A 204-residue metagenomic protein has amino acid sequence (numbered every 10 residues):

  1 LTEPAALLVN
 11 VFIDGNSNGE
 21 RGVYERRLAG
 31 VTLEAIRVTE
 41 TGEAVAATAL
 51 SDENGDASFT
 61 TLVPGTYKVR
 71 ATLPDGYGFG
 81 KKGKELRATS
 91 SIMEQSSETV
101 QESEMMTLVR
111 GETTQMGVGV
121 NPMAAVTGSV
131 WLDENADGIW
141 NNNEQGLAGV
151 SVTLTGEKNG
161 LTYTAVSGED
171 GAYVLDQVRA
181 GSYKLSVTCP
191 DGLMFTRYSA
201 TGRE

Functional and structural regions predicted by a protein language model:
L1-R21, E112-W140, S151: A short, Gly/Thr-enriched small/hydrophobic beta-strand-prone motif that recurs across taxa
D14-S17, T39-E40, L73-G78, D133-A136 (+1 more regions): Acidic glycine-/aspartate-rich tracts in secreted/extracellular proteins
G15-G22, T39-S58, E134-W140, G146 (+2 more regions): Short, acidic Ser/Thr/Gly-rich low-complexity loop/linker segments typical of extracellular and cell-surface proteins
E25-V31, E144-V150: Short coil-to-beta strand junction motifs in C2/discoidin
V31-A35, V69, V150-L154: Hydrophobic beta-strand segments
E53, V63-P64, R110, E169 (+1 more regions): Surface-exposed loops/turns
S58-K68, L73, V174-K184: Short Pro-Gly-centered beta-turn/loop motif in secreted/extracellular proteins
L73-T114, C189-E204: Structured interaction patches on ligand/partner-binding surfaces of diverse proteins
